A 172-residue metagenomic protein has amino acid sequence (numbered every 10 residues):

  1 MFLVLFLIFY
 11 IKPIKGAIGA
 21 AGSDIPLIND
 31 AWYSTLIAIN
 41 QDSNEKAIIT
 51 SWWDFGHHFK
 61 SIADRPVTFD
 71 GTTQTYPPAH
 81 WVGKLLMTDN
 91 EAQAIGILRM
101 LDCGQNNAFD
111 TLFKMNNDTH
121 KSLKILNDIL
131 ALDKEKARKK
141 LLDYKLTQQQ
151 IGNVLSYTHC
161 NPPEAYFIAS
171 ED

Functional and structural regions predicted by a protein language model:
F2-D172: Extracytoplasmic
